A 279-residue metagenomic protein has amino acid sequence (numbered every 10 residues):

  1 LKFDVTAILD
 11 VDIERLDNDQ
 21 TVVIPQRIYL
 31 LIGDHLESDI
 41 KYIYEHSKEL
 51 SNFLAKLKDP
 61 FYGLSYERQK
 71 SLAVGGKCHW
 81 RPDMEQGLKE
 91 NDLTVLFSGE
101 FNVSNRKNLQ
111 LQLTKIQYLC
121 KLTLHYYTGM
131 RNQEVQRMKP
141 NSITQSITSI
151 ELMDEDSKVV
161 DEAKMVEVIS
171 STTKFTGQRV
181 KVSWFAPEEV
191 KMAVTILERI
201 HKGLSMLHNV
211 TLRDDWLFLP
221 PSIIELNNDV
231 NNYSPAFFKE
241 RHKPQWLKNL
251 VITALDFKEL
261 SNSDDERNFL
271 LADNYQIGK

Functional and structural regions predicted by a protein language model:
L1: Basic/aromatic-enriched alpha-helical hairpins
V5-K279: Extended accessory and catalytic-adjacent subdomains in large enzymes
